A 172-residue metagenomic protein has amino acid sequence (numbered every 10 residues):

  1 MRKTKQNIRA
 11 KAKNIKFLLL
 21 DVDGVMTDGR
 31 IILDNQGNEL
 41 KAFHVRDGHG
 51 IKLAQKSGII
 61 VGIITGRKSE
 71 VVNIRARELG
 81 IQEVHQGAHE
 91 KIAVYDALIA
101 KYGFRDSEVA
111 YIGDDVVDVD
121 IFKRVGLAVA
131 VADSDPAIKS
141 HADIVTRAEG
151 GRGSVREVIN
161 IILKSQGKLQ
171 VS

Functional and structural regions predicted by a protein language model:
M1-L20, K168-S172: Non-catalytic pre-domain segments flanking phosphatase-related domains
K13-R30, F122, V155: Asp-based phosphoryl-transfer active-site loop
N14-K16, I59, S107-E108: Short coil/turn segments at beta-strand junctions that form active-site/ligand-binding loops
M26-Q55: A positional/architectural concept
T27-L33, V72-L79: Short, basic/glycine-rich phosphate-binding loops at helix/coil junctions that contact nucleotide phosphates
L40, E78-L79, E83-V84, I92-S172: Mg2+-dependent phosphoryl-transfer enzymes with acidic/Ser/Thr/Gly-rich catalytic loops
R46, R67-K68, H89-E90, D133 (+1 more regions): Short beta->alpha linker loops
I51-R75, Q86, F122: Substrate-recognition element of Asp-dependent hydrolases with the DxDx(T/V) motif
